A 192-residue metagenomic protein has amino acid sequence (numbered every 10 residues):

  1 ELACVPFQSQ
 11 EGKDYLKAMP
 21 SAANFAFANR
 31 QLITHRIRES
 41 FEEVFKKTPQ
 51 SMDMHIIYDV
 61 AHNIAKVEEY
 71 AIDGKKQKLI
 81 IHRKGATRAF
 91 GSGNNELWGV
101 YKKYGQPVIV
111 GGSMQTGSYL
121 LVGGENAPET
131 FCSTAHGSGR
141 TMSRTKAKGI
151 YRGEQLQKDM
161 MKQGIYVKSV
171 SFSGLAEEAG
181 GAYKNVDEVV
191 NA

Functional and structural regions predicted by a protein language model:
E1-A192: Domain-length cofactor-binding catalytic modules of enzymes
